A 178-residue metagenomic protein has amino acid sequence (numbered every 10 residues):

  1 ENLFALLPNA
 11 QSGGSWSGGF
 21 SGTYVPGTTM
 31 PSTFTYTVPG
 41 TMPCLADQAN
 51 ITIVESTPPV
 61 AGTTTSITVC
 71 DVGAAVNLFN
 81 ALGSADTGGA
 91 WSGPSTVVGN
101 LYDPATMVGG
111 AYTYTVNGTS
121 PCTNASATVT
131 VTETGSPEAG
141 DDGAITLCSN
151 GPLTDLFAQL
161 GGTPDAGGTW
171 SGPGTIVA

Functional and structural regions predicted by a protein language model:
E1-A178: Proline- and Ser/Thr-rich low-complexity, intrinsically disordered segments
